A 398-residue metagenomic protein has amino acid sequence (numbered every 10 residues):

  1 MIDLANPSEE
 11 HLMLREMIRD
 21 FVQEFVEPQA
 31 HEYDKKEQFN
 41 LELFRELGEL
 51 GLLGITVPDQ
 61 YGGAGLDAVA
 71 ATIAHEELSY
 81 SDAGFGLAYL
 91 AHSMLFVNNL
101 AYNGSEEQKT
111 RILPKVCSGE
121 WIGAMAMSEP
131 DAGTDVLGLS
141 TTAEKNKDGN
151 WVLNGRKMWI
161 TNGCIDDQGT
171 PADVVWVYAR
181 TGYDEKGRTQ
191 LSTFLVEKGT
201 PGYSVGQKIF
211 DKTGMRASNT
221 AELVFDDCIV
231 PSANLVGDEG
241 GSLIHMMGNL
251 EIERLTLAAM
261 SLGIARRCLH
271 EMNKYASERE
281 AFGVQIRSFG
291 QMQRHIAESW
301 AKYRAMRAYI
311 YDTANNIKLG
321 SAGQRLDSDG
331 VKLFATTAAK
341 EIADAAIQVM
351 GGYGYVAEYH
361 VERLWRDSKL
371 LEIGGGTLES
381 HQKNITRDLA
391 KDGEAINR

Functional and structural regions predicted by a protein language model:
M1-A91, N103-Q108, K115-E120, G133-V136 (+4 more regions): Alpha-helical interface subdomain recognition
A91-V97: Short, conserved phosphate-binding/catalytic loop or strand-edge motifs used in phosphoryl-/nucleotidyl-transfer
V97-N103, M125, L137: Flexible, glycine-rich active-site loops centered on histidine and acidic residues that chelate a metal or position
G119-M127, W176-Y178: A short, Trp-centered hydrophobic/proline-enriched beta-strand micro-motif
D131-T134, I160, C164-Q168, Y183-E185 (+1 more regions): Short Gly/Pro-enriched turn/cap motifs at secondary-structure boundaries
G138, P201-I229: Flexible, small-/acidic-enriched active-site or ligand-binding loops
N150, N154-V205: A short core secondary-structure module
